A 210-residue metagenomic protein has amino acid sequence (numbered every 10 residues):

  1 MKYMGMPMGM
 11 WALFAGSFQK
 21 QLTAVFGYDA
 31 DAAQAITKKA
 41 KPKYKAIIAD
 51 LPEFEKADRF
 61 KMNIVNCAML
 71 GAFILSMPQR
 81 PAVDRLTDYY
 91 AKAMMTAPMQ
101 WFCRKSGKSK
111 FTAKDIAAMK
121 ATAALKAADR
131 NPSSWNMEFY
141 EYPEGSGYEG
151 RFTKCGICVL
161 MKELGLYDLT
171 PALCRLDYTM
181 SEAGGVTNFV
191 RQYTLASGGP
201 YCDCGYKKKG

Functional and structural regions predicted by a protein language model:
M1-M77: N-terminal, charged low-complexity regulatory/assembly segments
Y28-D29, V83-D84, Y167, T187: Short coil/loop linkers at secondary-structure junctions
V65-G71, L75-L164: Amphipathic interaction/junction segments at domain boundaries or subunit interfaces
A68, L176, G199: Short, well-structured alpha-helical interface segments that form or flank functional binding sites
E138-A196: Short, hydrophobic/π-rich interface segment
E144, K208-G210: Short acidic-glycine loop/turn motifs at beta-strand connectors
G198-K208: C-terminal edge-of-domain segments
